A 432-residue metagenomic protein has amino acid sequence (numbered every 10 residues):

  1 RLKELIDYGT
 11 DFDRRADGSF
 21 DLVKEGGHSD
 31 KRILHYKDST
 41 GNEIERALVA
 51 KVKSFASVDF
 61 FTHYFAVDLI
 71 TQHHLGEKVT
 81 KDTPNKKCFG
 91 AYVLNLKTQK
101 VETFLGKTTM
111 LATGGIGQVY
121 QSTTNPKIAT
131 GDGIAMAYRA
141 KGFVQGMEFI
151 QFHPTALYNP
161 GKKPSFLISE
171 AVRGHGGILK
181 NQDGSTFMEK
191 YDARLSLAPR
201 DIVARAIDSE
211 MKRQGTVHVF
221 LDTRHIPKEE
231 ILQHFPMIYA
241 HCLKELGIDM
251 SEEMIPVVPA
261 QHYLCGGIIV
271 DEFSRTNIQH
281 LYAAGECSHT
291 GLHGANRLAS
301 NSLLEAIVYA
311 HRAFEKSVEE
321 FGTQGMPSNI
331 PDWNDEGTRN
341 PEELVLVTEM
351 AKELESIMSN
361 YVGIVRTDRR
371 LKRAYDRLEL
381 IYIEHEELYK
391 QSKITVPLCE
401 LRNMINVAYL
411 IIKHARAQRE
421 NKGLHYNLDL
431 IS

Functional and structural regions predicted by a protein language model:
L2-G18, D59, F143-G146, V217 (+1 more regions): A short alpha-helix-loop-beta-strand transition element characteristic of N-terminal alpha/beta dinucleotide-binding
E4, T10-K31, K180-S196, I207-E210 (+3 more regions): Glycine- and aromatic-enriched mobile tails/lids
D7-K100, L105, A112, A156-N159: Conserved redox-cofactor binding core of oxidoreductases
D68-T98, T103, I248-T290: FAD-site-proximal beta/loop scaffold in flavoenzymes
L111-A112, A283: Redox-cofactor binding/interface segments in oxidoreductases and associated redox assembly factors
T113-T123: Flavin (primarily FAD) binding-site architecture
N125-Y138, V144: Thiamine diphosphate
M136, G142-D249, E253, I307 (+1 more regions): An anion/pyrophosphate-binding glycine-rich loop and adjacent beta-alpha core in soluble alpha-beta enzymes
